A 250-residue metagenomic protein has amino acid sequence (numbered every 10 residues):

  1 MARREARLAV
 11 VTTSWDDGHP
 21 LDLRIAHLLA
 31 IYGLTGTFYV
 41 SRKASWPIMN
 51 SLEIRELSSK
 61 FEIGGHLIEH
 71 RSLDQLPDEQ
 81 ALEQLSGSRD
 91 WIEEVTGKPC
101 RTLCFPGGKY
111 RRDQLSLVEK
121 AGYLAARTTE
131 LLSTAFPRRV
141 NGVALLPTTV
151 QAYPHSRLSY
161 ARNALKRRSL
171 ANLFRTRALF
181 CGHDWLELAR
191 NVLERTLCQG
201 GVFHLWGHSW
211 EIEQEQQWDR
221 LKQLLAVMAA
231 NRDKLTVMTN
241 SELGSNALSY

Functional and structural regions predicted by a protein language model:
M1-L23: Boundary/entry segment of secreted carbohydrate-active catalytic domains
M1-R4, I31-G33, S45-W46, E93 (+2 more regions): C-terminal domain-boundary segment and adjacent tail
R7-V11, P106-K109, N246: Alpha-helical scaffold segments that form or flank carboxylate-/histidine-based iron centers
T12-T13, E62, L235: Hydrophobic "anchor" residues on beta-strands that sit immediately upstream of conserved functional sites
W15-G18, L67, S209, N240: Active-site metal-binding loops of divalent metal-dependent hydrolases
D22, A26, S51-R55, L82-D90 (+3 more regions): Generic structural signal for well-ordered alpha-helices, preferentially at hydrophobic/aromatic core positions
Y32-S116, K120-L124, L131-N163, L170-L173 (+1 more regions): Metal-dependent polysaccharide deacetylase catalytic core of the NodB/CE4 family, i.e., the active-site-bearing domain
S159-R190, E194: Aromatic-anchored helix/helix-loop segment that forms the rim or "lid" of small-molecule/cofactor binding pockets
